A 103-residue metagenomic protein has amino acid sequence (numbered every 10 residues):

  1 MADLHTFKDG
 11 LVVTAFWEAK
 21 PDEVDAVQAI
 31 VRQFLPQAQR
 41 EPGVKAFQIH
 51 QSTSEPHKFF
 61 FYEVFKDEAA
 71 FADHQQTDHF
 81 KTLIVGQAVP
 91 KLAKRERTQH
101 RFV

Functional and structural regions predicted by a protein language model:
M1-T6, Q48-H50: Short beta-strand/turn micro-motifs at beta-sheet edges
T6, Q39-K45, V64-T98: An amphipathic, aromatic/His-enriched active-site/gating alpha helix that lines ligand/cofactor pockets
T6-Q39: N-terminal first-folded block
L11-E18, Q48-Q75: Short, well-ordered beta-strand segments in beta-rich or mixed alpha/beta enzyme and ligand-binding folds
F16, T98-Q99: Short amphipathic
L35-F59, H100: Short, glycine- and small/hydrophobic-rich beta-strand elements in well-ordered beta-sheets
